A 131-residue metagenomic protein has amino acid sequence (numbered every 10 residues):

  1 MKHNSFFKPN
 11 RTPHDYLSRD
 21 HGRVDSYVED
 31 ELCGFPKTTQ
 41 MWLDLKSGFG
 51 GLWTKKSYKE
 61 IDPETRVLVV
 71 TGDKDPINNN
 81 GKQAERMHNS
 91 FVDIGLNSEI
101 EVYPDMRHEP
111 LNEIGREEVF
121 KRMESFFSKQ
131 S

Functional and structural regions predicted by a protein language model:
M1-L32: Alpha/beta-hydrolase-fold enzymes
C33-K37: Surface-exposed cleft-lining segments at the edges of enzyme active sites
T38-K59: Active-site nucleophile elbow and catalytic-triad environment of alpha/beta-hydrolase enzymes
L52, V92-S131: Catalytic active-site module of serine/aspartate enzymes centered on a nucleophile-bearing elbow/loop
K59-P63, D93-I94: Short, conserved loop/helix-junction motifs that constitute active-site signature segments in enzyme catalytic cores
V69-T71: Short beta-strand/loop motif that positions the catalytic acidic residue of the alpha/beta-hydrolase fold
K74-R86: Conserved alpha/beta-hydrolase "acid-adjacent" motif
Q83-S90, V119: A general structural detector for well-ordered alpha-helical segments in enzyme core domains, enriched
